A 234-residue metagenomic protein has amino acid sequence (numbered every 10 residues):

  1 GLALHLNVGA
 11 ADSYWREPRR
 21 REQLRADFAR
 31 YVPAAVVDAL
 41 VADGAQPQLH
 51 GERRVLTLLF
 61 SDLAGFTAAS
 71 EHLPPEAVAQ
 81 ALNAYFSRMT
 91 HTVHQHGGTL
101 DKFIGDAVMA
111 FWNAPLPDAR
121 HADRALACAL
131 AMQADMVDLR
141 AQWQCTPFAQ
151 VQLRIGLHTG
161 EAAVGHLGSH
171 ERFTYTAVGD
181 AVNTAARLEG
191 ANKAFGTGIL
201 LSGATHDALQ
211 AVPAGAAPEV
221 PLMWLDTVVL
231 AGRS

Functional and structural regions predicted by a protein language model:
L2-R53: Regulatory cytosolic signal-relay segments
L24, V36, V78, Y85 (+6 more regions): Helical mechanochemical/support elements of P-loop NTPase systems and associated helical scaffolds
V37, F66, T205-H206: A generic structural signal for short hydrophobic patches within well-formed alpha-helices
Q46-A127, Y175: Catalytic NTP-binding/metal-coordinating core of nucleotidyl cyclase/transferase enzymes
E52-V55, Q150-Q152, E171: Short loop/turn elements that form and flank the Walker-type P-loop nucleotide-binding site in RecA-like NTPase cores
L82-G98, A114-I155, D180-K193, E219-P221: Alpha-helical scaffold within the catalytic cores of cyclic-nucleotide enzymes
F111-H121, I155-Y175, A191-T197: Catalytic strand-loop-helix junctions within cyclic-nucleotide turnover domains
A162, A191-S234: Cytosolic regulatory/linker segments at or just downstream of nucleotide-handling modules in signal-transduction
